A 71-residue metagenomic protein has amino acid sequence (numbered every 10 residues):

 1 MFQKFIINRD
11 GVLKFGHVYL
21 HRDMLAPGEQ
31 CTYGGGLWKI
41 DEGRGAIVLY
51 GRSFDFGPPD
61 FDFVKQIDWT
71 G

Functional and structural regions predicted by a protein language model:
M1-G71: Intrinsic low-complexity, intrinsically disordered or marginally ordered coil/linker segments
